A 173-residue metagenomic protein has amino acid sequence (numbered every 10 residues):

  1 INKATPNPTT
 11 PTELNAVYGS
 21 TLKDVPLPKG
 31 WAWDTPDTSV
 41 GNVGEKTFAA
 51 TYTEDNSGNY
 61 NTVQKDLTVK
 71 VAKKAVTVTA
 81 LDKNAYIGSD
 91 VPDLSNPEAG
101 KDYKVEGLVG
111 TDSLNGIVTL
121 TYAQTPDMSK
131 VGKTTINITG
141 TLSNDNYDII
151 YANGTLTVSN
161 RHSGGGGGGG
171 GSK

Functional and structural regions predicted by a protein language model:
I1-K173: Solvent-exposed beta-strand/loop surfaces, strongest in extracytoplasmic domains of secreted and cell-surface proteins
